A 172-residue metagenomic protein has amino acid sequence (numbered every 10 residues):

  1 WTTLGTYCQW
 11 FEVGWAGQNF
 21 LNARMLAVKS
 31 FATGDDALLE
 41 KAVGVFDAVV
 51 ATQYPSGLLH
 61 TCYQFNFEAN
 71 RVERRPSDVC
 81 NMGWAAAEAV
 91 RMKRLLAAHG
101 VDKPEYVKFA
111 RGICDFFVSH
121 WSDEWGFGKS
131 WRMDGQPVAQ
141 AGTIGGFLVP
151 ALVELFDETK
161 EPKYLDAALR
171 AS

Functional and structural regions predicted by a protein language model:
W1-S172: Glycan-recognition and catalytic cores of secretory/periplasmic carbohydrate-active enzymes
